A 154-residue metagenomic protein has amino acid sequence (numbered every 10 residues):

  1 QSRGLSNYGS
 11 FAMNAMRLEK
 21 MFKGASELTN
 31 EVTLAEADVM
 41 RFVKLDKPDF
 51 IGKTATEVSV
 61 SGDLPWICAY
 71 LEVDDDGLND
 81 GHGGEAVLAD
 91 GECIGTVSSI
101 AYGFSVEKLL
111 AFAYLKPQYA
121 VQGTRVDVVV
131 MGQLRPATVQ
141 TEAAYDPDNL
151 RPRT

Functional and structural regions predicted by a protein language model:
Q1-T154: Conserved, structured C-terminal
